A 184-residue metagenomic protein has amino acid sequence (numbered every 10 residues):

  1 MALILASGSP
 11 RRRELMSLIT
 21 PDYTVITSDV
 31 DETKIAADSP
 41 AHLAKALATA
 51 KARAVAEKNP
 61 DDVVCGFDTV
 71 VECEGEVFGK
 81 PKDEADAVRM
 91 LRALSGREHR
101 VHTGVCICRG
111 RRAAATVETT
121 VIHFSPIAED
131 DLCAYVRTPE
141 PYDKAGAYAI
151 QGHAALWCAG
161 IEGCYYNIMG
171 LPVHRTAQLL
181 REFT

Functional and structural regions predicted by a protein language model:
M1-P21: N-terminal beta1-alpha1 ligand-phosphate binding loop
L3-I4, D38-T184: Anionic-ligand binding patches
S7-S9, S28, S95: Short linear Ser/Thr-Pro motifs
E14-L18, I35-A36, E57-K58: Short loop/helix-cap segments at secondary-structure boundaries that form the rim of catalytic
D22-Y23, Y142: Residue-level detector of short coil/turn "hinge" positions at structural boundaries
Y23-T24, T69: Short, solvent-exposed secondary-structure junction/capping segments
T24-T33: A short beta-strand-loop structural module common to alpha/beta enzyme folds
